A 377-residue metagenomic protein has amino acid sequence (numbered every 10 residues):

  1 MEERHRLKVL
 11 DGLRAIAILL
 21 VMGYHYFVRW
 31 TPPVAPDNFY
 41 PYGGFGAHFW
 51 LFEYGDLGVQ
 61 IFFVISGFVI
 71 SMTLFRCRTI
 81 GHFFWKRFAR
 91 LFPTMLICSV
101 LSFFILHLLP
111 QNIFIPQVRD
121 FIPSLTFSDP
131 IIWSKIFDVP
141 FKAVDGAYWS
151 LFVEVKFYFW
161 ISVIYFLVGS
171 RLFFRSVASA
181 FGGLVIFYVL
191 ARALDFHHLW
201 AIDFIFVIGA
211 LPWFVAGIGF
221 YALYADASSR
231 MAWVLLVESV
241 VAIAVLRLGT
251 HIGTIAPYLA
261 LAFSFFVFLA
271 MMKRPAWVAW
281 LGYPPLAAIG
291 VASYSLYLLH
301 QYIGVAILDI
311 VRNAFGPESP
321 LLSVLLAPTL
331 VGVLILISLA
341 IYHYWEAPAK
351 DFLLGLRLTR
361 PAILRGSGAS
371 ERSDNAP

Functional and structural regions predicted by a protein language model:
M1-V9, L19, G23-E53, S71-H82 (+5 more regions): Alpha-helical transmembrane segments in multi-pass integral membrane proteins
L13-H25, F92-N112, G290-H300: Hydrophobic alpha-helical membrane-insertion segments
I16, F27, F62, F152-K156 (+1 more regions): Active-site His/Glu-centered metal-binding helix of metallohydrolases
V21, F63, V69, S99 (+1 more regions): Helical transmembrane-bundle signal
N38-L57, L91-V155, F159, I186-F187 (+1 more regions): Membrane-interface helix-loop-helix regions
R87, L91-V100, F181, V185 (+3 more regions): Alpha-helical transmembrane spans of integral membrane proteins, capturing the lipid-embedded, hydrophobic core of TM
L354-P377: Extracellular/periplasmic envelope-modification machinery, especially enzymes that add or remove acyl/ester groups on
